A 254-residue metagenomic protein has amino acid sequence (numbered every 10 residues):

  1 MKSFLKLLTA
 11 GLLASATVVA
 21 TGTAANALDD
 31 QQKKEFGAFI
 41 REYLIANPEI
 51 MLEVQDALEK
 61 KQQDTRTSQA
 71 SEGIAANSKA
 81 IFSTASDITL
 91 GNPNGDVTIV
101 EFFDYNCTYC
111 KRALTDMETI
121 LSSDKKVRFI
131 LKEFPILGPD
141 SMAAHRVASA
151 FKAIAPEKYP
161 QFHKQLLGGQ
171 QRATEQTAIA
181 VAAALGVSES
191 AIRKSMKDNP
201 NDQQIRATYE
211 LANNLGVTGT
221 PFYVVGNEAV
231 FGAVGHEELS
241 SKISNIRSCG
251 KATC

Functional and structural regions predicted by a protein language model:
K2-L8, N26-R41, A183-C254: C-terminal cap of thioredoxin/glutaredoxin-like
K2-S3, L7-G11, T23-N77: N-terminal targeting signals for export/organelle localization
A10-V18: Bacterial N-terminal signal peptides
F36, I40, N47, V54 (+11 more regions): Stable alpha-helical elements in mature extracytoplasmic
K79-V97, L121: A short beta-strand-turn-helix
V97-F103: N-terminal pre-triad scaffold of radical SAM enzymes
V100, K111-A183, S188, R193 (+2 more regions): Structural alpha/beta surface segment adjacent to cysteine/selenocysteine redox centers across thiol/disulfide enzymes
C107-K111, Y223: The canonical Cys-X-X-Cys-His
